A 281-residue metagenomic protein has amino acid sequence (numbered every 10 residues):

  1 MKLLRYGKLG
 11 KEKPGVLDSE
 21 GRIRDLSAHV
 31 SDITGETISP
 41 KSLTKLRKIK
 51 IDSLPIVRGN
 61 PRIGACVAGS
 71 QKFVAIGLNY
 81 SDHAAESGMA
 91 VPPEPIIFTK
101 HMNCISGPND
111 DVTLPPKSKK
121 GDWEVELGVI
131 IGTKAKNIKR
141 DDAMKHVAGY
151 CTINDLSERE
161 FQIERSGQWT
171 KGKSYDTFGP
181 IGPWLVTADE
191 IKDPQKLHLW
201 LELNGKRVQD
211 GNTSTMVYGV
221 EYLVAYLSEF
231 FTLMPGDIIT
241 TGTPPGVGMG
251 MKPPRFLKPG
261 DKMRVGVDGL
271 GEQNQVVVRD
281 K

Functional and structural regions predicted by a protein language model:
M1-P95, R264: N-terminal non-catalytic cap/leader segment that marks the start of a structured domain
R5, L9-G10, R47-K48, L54-I56 (+4 more regions): Catalytic-pocket segment enriched in acidic/His residues
K8, A90-P108, G121-W123, K258-G269: Structural signature of FAD isoalloxazine-binding scaffolds in flavoprotein oxidoreductases
I63-A65, E86-G88, V112-G121, L127 (+3 more regions): A generic local secondary-structure boundary/capping motif
Q71-V74, E94-I96, D110-V112, K119-L127 (+1 more regions): Generic beta-strand structural signal
I96-P115, A135-K136, T177-V186, P244-G248: Short catalytic-site patches enriched in acidic/histidine residues that coordinate or position cofactors/metals
K100-M102, N109, P116, W123-L127 (+5 more regions): Short, structured patches in soluble enzyme cores that scaffold and shape functional sites
